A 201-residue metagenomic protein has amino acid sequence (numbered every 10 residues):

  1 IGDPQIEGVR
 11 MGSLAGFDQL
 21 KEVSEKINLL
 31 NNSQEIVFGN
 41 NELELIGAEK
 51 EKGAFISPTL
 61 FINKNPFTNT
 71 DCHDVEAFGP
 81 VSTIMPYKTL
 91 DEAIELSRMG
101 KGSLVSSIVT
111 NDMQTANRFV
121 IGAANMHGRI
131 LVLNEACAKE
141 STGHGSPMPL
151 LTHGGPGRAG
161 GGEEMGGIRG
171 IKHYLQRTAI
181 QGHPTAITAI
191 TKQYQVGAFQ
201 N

Functional and structural regions predicted by a protein language model:
I1-E25, N40-F55, D71-G79: Flexible, acidic loop-helix segments that line cofactor/substrate-binding pockets
E25-N32: Basic phosphate/pyrophosphate-binding loop/patch that engages nucleotide-derived ligands
S33-E35, M126: Alpha-to-beta junction loops
E35-I36, S103: Residue-level detector of anion-binding/catalytic polar loops
I36-N40, L131-N134: General beta-strand structural signal in soluble alpha/beta enzymes
G47-N201: Conserved C-terminal structural/oligomerization subdomain of aldehyde/semialdehyde dehydrogenase
